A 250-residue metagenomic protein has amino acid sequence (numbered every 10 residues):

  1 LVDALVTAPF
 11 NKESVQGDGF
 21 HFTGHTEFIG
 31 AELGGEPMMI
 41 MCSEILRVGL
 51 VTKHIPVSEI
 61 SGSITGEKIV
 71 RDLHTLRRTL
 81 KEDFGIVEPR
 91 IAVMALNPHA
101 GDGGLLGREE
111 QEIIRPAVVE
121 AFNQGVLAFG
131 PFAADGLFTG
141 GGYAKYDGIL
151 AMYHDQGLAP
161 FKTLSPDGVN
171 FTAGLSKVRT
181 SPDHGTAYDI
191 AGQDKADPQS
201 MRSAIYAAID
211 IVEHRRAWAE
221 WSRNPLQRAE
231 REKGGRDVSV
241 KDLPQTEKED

Functional and structural regions predicted by a protein language model:
L1-E109, R115-D250: Anion-binding alpha/beta catalytic cores of soluble intermediary-metabolism enzymes, centered on
